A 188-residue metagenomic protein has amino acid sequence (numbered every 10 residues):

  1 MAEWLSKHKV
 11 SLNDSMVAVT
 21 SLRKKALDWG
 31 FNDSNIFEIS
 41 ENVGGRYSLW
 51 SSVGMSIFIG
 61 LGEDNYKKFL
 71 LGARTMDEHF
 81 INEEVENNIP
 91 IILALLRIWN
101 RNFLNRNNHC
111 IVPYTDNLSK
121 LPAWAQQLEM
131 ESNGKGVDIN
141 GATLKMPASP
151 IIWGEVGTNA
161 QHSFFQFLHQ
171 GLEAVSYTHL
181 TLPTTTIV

Functional and structural regions predicted by a protein language model:
E3-Y177: Active-site phosphate/pyrophosphate-binding segments
T178-T184: Conserved small/polar residues in nucleotide/adenosyl-binding loops
